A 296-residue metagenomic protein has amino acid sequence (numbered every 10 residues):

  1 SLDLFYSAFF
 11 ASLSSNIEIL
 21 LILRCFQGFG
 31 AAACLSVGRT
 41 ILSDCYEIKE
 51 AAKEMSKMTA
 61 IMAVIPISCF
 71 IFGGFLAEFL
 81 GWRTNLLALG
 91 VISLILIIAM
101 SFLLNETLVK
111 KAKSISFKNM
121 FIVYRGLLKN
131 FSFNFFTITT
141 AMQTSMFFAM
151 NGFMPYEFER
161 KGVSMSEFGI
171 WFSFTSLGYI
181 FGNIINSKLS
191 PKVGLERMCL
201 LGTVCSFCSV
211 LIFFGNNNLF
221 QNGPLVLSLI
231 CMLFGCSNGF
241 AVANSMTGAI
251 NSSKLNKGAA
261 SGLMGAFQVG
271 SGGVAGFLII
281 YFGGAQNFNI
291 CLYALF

Functional and structural regions predicted by a protein language model:
D3-F10, E18-F26, L225-C231: Paired small-residue
I17, L23-V64: Cytoplasmic helix-loop-helix junction between adjacent transmembrane helices in 12-TM secondary transporters
I19, I48, S56-L104: Helix-loop-helix hairpin linking two adjacent transmembrane segments in secondary transporters
N105-T137: Juxtamembrane intracellular "pre-TM" segments in multi-pass secondary transporters
S132-F172: Extracytoplasmic gate region of multi-pass secondary transporters
G182-L195: Helix-to-loop junctions at the C-terminal end of transmembrane segments in multipass secondary transporters
R197-N244: C-terminal transmembrane helical hairpin of 12-TM major facilitator-type secondary transporters
M246-G284, A294: A late C-terminal transmembrane helix in Major Facilitator Superfamily
